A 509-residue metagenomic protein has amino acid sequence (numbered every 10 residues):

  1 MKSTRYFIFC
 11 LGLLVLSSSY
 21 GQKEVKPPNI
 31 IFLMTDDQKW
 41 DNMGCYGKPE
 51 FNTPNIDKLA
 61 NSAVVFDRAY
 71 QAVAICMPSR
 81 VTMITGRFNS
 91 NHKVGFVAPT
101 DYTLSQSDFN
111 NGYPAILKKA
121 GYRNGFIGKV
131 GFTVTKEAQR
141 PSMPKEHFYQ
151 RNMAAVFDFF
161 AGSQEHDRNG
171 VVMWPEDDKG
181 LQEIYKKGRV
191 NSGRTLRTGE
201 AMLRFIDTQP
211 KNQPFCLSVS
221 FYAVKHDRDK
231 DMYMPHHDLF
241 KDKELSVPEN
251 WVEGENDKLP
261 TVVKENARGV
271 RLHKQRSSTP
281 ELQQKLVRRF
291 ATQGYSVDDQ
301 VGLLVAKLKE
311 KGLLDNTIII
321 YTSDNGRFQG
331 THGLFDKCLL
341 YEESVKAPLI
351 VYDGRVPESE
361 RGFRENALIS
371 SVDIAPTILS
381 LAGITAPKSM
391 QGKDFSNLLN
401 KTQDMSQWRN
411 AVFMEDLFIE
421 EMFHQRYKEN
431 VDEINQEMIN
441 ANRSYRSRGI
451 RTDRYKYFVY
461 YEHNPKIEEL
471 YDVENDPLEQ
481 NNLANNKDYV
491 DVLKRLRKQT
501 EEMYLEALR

Functional and structural regions predicted by a protein language model:
M1-K2, F9: Secreted/periplasmic carbohydrate-active enzymes, especially glycoside hydrolases
K2-T4, Y20-V459, N464-E469, P477-L505: Formylglycine-dependent sulfatase
I8-V15: Bacterial N-terminal signal peptides
L508-R509: C-terminal "closing" transmembrane helix and its immediate cytosolic amphipathic cap in multi-pass membrane proteins
